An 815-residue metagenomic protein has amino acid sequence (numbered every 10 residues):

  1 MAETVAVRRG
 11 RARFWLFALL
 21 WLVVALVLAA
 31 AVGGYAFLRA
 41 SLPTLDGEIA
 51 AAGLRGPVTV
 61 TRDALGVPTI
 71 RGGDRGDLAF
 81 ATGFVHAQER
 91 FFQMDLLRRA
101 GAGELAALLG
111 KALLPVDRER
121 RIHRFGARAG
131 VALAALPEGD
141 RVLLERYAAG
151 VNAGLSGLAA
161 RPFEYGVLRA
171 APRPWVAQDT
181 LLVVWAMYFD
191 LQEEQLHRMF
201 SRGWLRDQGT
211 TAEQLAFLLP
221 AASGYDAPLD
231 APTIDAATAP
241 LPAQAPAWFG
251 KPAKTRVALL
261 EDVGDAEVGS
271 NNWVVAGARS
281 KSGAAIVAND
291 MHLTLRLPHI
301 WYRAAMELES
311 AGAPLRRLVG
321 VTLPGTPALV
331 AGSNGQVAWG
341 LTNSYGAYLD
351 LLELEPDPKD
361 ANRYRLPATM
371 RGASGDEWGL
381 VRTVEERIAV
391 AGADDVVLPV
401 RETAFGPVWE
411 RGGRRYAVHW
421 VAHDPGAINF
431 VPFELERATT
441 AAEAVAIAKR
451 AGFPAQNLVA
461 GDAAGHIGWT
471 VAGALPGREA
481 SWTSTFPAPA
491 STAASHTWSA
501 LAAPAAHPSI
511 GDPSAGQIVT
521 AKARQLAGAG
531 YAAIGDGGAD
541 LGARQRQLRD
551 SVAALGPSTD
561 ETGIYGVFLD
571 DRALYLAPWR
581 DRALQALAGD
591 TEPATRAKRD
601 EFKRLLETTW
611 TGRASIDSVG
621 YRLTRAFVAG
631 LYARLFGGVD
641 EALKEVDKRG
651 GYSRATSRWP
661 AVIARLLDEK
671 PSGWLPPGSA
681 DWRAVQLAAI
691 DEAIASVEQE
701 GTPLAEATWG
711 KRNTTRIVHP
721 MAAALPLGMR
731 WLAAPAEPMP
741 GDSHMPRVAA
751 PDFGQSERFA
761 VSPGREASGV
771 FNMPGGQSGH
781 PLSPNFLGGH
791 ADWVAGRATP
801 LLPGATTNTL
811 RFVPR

Functional and structural regions predicted by a protein language model:
V7-V27: N-terminal Sec-pathway targeting helices
W21, A31-L297, E309, V319-G320 (+4 more regions): Substrate-recognition/specificity elements adjacent to catalytic centers across diverse enzyme folds
G126, A148-A149, K359, A422-Q456 (+2 more regions): Proteins synthesized as precursors that undergo proteolytic processing into mature forms
L293-E309, A438-G452: Short active-site loop/helix that positions an aromatic residue
G312-A393, P432-L435: Compact, glycine/acidic-enriched structural inserts
A451-L555, F627-A633, L643, V662: Hydrophobic alpha-helical segments
A533-R596, W682-R815: Terminal end segments
T624-E706: Charged, long alpha-helical assembly modules
